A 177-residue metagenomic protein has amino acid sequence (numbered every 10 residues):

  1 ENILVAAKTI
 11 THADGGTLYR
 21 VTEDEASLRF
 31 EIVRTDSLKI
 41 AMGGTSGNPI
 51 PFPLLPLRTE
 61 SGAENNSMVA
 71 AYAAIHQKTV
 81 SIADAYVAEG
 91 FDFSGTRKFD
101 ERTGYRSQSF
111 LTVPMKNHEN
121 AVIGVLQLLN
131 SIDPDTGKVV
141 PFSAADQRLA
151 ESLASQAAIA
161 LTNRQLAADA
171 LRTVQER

Functional and structural regions predicted by a protein language model:
E1, T9-I10, L161-R177: Signal-transmission linkers at sensory-effector interfaces
E1-T9, G15, Y19, N66-A71 (+1 more regions): Short amphipathic alpha-helical segments
T17-E64, V87-A88, L126: GAF sensory/regulatory domain recognition with acknowledged cross-activation on helical regulatory dimers
A26-S27, K78, A121: Residue-level signal for well-ordered, solvent-exposed loop/turn and beta-edge residues enriched in charged/polar side
N65-A71, K78-T79, A83-S109, I132-P141: Signal-transducing coupling segments at domain and membrane junctions
I75-T79, V125, R148-A170: Signal-transmission/dimerization alpha-helices at domain junctions
Q108-E119, G124: A short, aliphatic-rich beta-strand micro-motif
G124-V125, S131: Short glycine-/small-residue motifs
